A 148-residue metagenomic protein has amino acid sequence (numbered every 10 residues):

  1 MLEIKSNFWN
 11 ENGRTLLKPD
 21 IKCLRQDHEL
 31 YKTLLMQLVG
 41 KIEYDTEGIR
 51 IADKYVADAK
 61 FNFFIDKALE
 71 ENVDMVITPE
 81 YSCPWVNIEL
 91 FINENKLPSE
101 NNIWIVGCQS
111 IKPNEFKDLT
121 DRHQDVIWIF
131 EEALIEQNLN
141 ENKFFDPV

Functional and structural regions predicted by a protein language model:
M1-P19, L24, Y31: Extended repeat-based interaction scaffolds and adjacent low-complexity, acidic/S/T/P-biased segments that form broad
D27, A68-N72, L97-S99: Flexible, charged surface loops at secondary-structure boundaries
Y31, K41-I42, D74: Hydrophobic, proline/glycine-rich low-complexity stretches
L35-I42, G107-S110: Short loop/turn segments at strand-loop or loop-helix junctions that form parts of catalytic or ligand-binding pockets
G40-V56: Acidic/histidine-rich helix-loop elements that form or flank divalent-metal/phosphate-binding sites at the catalytic
A52-K67: Glycine-rich, highly charged phosphate/nucleotide-binding loops
K67-I88, W104-Q109: Active-site beta-strand/loop signature of hydrolases that rely on acidic residues for catalysis
N87-V148: Catalytic-core segment of enzymes that process non-peptidic bonds
